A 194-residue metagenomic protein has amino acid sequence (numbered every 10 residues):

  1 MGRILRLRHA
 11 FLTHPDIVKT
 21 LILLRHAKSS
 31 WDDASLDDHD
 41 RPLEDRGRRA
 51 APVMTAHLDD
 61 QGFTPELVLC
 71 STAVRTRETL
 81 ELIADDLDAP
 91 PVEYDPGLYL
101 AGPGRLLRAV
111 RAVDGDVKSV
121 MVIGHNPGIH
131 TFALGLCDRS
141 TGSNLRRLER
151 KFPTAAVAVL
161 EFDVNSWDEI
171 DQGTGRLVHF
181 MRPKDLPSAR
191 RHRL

Functional and structural regions predicted by a protein language model:
M1-I17: N-terminal amphipathic/basic-hydrophobic helices that include classical n-h-c signal peptides and signal-anchor
D16-A101, T141, F152, H192-L194: Active-site-proximal alpha-helix that buttresses catalytic centers in soluble enzyme cores
L21, S119-M121, V157: Residue-level preference for the first positions of well-ordered beta-strands
Q61-F63, V113-K118: Glycine-rich phosphate-binding loop signature in dinucleotide/nucleotide-binding domains
E93, Y99-A101, Q172-L194: Functional cleft and adjacent loop/helix regions within the main domain that mediate ligand binding or catalysis
L98-G115: Short phosphate-binding loop-to-helix
S119-C137: A glycine-rich beta-strand to alpha-helix segment that forms a phosphate/ribose-binding loop at ligand/cofactor sites
C137-V178, P183: Domain-level recognition of soluble alpha/beta enzyme cores, biased toward histidine phosphatases/phosphomutases
